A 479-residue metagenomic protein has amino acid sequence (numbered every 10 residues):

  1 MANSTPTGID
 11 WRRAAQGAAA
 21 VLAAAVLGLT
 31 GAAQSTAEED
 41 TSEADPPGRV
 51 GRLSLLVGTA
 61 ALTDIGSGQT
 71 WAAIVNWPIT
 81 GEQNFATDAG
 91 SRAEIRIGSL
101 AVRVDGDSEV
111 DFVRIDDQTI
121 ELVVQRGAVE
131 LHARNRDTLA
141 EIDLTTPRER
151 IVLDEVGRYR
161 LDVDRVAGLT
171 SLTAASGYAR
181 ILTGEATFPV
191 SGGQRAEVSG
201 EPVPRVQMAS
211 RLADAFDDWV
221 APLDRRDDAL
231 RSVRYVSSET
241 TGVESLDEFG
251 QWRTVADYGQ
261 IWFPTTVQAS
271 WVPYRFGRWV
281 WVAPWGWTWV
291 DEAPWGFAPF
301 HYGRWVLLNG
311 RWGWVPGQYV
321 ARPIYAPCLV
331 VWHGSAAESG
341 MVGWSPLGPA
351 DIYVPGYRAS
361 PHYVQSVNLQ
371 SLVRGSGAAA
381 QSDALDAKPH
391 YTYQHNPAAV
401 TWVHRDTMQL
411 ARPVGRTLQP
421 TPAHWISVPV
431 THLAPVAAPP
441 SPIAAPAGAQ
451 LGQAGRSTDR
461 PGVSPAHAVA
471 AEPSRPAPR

Functional and structural regions predicted by a protein language model:
M1-R13: N-terminal secretory signal peptides that target proteins for export/translocation
N3-T5, G28, E39, F85 (+9 more regions): A detector of low-complexity, intrinsically disordered, Ser/Thr/Gly/Pro/Ala-rich segments
T5, D40, I74, D164-R165 (+3 more regions): A general structural-boundary detector
A14, H132-E141, E244, V306-L307 (+1 more regions): Short secondary-structure transition/capping segments
A15, A33, A449-G452: Intrinsically disordered, low-complexity regions enriched in polar/acidic and amide residues
A18-T30: Bacterial N-terminal signal peptides
Q34-I181, E185-A196, A229-L230, P346: Flexible, surface-exposed loop/linker segments and immediately adjacent secondary-structure boundaries
S199-R479: Low-complexity, repeat-rich tail regions
